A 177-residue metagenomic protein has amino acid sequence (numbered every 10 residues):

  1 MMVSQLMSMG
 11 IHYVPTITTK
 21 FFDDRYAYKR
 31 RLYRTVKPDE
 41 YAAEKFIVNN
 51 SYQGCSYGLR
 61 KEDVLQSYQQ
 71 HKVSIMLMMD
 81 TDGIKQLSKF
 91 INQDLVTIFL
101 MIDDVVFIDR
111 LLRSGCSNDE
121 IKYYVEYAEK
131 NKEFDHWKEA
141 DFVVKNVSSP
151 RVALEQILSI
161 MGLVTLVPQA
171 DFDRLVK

Functional and structural regions predicted by a protein language model:
M1-I11: A conserved segment at the C-terminal end of the G1
M2-V3, L87, F107-L111, I157: Hydrophobic packing residues within well-ordered alpha-helices of enzyme cores
I11, I91-V96, W137-A140: Short glycine-/polar-rich loops that comprise or flank the Walker A/P-loop and associated switch/sensor motifs
H12, T18-S74, M79-D80: ATP-dependent small-molecule kinase phosphotransfer cores that center on conserved nucleotide phosphate-binding segments
V14, R34, V96-I98, F142-V144: Hydrophobic/aromatic beta-strand patches that form the interior of the parallel beta-sheet core in alpha/beta enzyme
I75-D80, F90-S114, K145: Conserved phosphate-donor/acceptor-positioning beta-strand/loop module used by diverse small-molecule
T81-Q86, A153-L154: Short, well-ordered alpha-helical microsegments
L112-L163, P168-K177: Small-molecule kinase domains that catalyze NTP-dependent phosphoryl transfer to phosphate-bearing small molecules
